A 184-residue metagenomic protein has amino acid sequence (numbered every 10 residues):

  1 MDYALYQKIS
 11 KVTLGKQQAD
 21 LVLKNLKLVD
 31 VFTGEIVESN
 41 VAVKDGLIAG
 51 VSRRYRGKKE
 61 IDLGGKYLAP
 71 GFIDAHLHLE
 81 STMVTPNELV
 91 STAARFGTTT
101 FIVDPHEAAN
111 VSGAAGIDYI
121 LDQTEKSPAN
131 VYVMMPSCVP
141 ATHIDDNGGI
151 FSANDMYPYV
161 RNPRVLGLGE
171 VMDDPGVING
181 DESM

Functional and structural regions predicted by a protein language model:
D2-A4, K8-T13, V90-M184: Divalent-metal coordination cores built from histidine and acidic residues
D2-P70: Histidine-rich, glycine-flanked metal-binding segment
G15, D30, V84-T85, S152: Helix N-terminus capping/helix-initiation residues
L26, G46, G65, H76 (+3 more regions): Divalent metal-coordination and catalytic microenvironments
V31, L63, A75-L77, P105 (+1 more regions): Generic detector of well-ordered alpha-helical packing
F32, V37, S81-T85, V111 (+2 more regions): Active-site-proximal flexible loops/turns
K66-L89: Di-metal (Zn2+ and/or Mg2+/Mn2+) metal-binding site signature of metallo-dependent hydrolases with the MBL/beta-CASP
